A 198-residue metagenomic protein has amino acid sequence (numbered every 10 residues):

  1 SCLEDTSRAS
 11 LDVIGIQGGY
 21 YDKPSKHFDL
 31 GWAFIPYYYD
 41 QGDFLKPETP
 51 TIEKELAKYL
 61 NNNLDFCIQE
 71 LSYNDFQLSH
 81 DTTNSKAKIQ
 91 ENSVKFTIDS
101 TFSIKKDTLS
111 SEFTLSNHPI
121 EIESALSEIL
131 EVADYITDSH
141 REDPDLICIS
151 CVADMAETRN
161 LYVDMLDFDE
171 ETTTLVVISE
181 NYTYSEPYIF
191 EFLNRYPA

Functional and structural regions predicted by a protein language model:
S1-A198: Long, compositionally biased, intrinsically disordered regions
